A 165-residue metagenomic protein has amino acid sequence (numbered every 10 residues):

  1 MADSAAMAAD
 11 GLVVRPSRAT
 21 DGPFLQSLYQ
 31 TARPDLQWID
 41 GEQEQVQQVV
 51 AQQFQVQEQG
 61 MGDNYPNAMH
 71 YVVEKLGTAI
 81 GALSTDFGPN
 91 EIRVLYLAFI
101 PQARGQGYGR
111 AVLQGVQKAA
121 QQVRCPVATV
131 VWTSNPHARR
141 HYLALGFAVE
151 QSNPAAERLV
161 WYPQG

Functional and structural regions predicted by a protein language model:
M1-T20, S27, P163-G165: Conserved N-terminal entry element of GNAT/NAT acetyltransferase domains
V13-W38, E150: A short beta-loop-alpha structural element at the N-terminal edge of CoA-dependent acyl/N-acetyltransferase catalytic
R33-G60: Conserved GNAT-fold acetyl-CoA-binding loop/helix
M69-L83: Conserved beta-hairpin
F99, G105-K118, R140, A144: Conserved acetyl-CoA-binding loop-helix of GNAT-fold acetyltransferases
I100, R104, T129-R139, A155-Q164: Conserved beta-strand-loop-alpha-helix junction that forms the acyl-donor binding cleft
R110, S134-A155: Conserved active-site alpha-helix within GNAT-family acetyltransferase domains
A120-W132: Conserved GNAT acetyl-CoA-binding A-motif
